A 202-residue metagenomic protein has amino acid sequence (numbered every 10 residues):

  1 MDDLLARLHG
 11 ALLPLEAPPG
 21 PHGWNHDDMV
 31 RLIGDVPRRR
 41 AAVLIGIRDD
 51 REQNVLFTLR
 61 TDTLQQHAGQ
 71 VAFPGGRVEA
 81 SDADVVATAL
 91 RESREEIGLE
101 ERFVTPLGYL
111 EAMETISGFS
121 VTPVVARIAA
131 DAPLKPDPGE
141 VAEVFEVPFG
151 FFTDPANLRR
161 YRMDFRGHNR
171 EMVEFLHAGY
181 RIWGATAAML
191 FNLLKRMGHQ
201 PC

Functional and structural regions predicted by a protein language model:
M1-A72, R77-A132, V141, F165-C202: N-terminal leader/linker segments that precede catalytic domains of diphosphate-processing enzymes
F119, L134-P138, A156-L158: A short secondary-structure junction signal
V144-V147: Conserved cytochrome P450 K-helix/beta-meander segment immediately N-terminal to the heme-binding cysteine loop
G150: Histidine/lysine/aspartate-rich catalytic loop segments that bind and position anionic ligands
T153: Short, Gly/Ser/Thr-enriched beta-strand-loop segments that form substrate-interacting elements of hydrolase/peptidase
Y161-M163: Acidic, negatively charged sequence signal that fires either on conserved catalytic/metal-binding carboxylates
